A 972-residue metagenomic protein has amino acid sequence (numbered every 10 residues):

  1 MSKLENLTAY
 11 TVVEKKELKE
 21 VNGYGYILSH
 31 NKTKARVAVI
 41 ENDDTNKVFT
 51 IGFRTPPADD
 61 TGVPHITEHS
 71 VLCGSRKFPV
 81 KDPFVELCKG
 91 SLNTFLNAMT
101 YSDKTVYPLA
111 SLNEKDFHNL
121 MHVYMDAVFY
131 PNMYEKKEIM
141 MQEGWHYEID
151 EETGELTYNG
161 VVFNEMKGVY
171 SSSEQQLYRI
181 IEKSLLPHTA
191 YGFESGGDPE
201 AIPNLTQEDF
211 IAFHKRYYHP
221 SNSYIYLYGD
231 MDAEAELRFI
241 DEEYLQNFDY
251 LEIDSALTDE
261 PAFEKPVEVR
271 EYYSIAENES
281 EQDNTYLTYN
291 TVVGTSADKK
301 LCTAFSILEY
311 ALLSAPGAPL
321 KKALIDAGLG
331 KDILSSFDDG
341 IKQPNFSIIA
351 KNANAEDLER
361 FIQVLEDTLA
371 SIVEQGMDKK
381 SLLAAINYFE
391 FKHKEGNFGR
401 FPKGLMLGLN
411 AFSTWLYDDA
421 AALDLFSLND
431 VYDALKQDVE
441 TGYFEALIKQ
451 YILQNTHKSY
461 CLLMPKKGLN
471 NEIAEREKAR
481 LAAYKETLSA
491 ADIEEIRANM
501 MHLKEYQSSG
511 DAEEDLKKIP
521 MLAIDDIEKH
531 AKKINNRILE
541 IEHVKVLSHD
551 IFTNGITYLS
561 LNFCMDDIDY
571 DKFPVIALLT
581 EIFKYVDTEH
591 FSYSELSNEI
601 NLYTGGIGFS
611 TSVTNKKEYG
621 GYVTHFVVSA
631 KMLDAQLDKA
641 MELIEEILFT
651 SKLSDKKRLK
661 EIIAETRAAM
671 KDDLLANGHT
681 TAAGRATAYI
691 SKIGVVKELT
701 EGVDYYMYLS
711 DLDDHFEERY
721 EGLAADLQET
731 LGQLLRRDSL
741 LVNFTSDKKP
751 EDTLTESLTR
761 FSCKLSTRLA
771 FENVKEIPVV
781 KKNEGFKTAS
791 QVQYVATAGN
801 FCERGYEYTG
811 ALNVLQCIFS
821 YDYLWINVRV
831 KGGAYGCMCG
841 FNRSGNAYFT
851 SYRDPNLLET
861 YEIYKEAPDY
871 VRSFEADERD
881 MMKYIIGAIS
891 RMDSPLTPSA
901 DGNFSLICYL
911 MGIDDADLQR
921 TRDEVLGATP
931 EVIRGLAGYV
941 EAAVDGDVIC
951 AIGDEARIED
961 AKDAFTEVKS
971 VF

Functional and structural regions predicted by a protein language model:
M1-V48: Non-catalytic terminal extensions that flank enzyme cores
E41-D43, T50-G52, F163, K167-S171 (+10 more regions): His/Glu-based metal-binding/catalytic segments typifying zinc-dependent metallopeptidases
N46-P56, D82-Y130, K137-E148, Q175-E200 (+10 more regions): M16 family metallopeptidases and their MPP-like homologs
V63, T67-V71, L579: Active-site His/Glu-centered metal-binding helix of metallohydrolases
F95, I211-K215, S274-E277, L334-D338 (+10 more regions): Generic recognition of flexible, low-complexity loop/linker segments
E151-P220, Y226-Y244, F248-I275, D283: Hydrophobic, small-residue-rich alpha-helical packing segments that form membrane-like cores
N159, I211-E243, L723-L758, D945: Non-catalytic, conformational "gating/processing" segments within enzyme and secreted inhibitor domains
V439-A479: Extended, domain-scale alpha-helical bundle/helix-rich regions
